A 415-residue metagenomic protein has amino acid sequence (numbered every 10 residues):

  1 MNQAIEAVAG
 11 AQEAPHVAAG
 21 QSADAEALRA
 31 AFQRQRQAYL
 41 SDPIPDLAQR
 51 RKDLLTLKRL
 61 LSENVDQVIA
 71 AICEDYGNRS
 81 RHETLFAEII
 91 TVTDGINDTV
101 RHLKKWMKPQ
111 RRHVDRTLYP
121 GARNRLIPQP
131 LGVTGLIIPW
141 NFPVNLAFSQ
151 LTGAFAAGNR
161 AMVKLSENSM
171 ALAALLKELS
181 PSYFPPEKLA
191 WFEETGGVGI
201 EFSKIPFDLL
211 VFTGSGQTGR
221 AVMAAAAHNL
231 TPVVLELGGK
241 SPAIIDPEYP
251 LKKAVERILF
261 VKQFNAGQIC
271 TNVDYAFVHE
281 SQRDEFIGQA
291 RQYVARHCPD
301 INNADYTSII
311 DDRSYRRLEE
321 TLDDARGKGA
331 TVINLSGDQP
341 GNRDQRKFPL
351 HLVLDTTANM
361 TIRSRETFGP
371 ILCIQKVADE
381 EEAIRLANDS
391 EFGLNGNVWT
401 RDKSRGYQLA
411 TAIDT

Functional and structural regions predicted by a protein language model:
N2, Q37, D46-R51, I244 (+2 more regions): Conserved C-terminal structural/oligomerization subdomain of aldehyde/semialdehyde dehydrogenase
N2-N124: N-terminal Rossmann-like NAD(P)+-binding subdomain of aldehyde/semialdehyde dehydrogenases
G10, Q217-T357: ALDH superfamily catalytic-core signature
A25-L28, L47, V65, L251 (+4 more regions): Residues at or immediately preceding the N-termini of alpha-helices
Y39, P43, K58-L61, V65 (+12 more regions): Structural signal for hydrophobic packing residues in well-ordered secondary-structure cores of soluble enzyme domains
R50, I96, G158, L189 (+8 more regions): Residue-level signal for inorganic ion chemistry
I72, A173-L176, F202, V222 (+4 more regions): Hydrophobic packing residues within well-ordered alpha-helices of enzyme cores
D115-K253, V377: Rossmann-like NAD(P) dinucleotide-binding subdomain of oxidoreductase/dehydrogenase enzymes
